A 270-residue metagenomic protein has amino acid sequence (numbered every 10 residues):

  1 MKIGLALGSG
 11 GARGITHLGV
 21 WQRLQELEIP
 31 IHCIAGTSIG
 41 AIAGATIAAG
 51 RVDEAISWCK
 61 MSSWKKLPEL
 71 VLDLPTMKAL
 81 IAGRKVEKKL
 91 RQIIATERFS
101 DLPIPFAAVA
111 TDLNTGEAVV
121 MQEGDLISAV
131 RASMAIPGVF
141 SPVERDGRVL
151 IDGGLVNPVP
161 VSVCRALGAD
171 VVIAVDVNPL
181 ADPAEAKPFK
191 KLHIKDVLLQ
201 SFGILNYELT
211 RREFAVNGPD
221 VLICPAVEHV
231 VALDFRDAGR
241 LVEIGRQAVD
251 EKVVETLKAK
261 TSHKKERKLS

Functional and structural regions predicted by a protein language model:
M1-T37, I42-S270: Patatin-like phospholipase
